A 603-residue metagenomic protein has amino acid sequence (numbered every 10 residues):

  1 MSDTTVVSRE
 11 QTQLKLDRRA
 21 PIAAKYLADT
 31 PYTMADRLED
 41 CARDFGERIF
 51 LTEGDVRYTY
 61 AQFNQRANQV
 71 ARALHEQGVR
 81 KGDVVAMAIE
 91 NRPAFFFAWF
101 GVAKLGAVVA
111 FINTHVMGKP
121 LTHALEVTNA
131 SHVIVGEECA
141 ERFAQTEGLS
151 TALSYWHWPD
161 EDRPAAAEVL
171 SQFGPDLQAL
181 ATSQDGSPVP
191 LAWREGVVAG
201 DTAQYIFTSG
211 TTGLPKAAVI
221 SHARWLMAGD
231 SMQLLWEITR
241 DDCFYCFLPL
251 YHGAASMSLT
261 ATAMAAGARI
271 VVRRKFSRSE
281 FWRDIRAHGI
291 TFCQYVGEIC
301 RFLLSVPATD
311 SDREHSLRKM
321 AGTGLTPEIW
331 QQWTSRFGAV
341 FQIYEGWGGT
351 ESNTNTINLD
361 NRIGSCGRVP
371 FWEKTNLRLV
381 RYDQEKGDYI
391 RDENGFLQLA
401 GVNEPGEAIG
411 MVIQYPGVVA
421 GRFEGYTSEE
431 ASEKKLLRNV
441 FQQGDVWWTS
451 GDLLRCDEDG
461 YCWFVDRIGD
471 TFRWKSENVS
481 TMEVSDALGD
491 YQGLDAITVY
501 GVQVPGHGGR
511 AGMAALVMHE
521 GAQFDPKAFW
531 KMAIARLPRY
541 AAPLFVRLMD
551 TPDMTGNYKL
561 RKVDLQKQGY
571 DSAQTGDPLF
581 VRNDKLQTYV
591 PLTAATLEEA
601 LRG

Functional and structural regions predicted by a protein language model:
M1-T4, R9-E10, R72, E76-Q77 (+3 more regions): Structural core segment of the AMP-binding/adenylate-forming
Y26-P31, E39, E47-R92, F96-F100 (+3 more regions): Conserved AMP-binding/adenylate-forming core of the ANL superfamily
G46-E47, Q172-G174, T182-F207, L214 (+1 more regions): Conserved pre-ATP/AMP-binding loop-to-beta segment of ANL
T59-A61, G196, A203-M227: Conserved AMP-binding A3 loop
R72, T114-K119, H123, V133-V135 (+5 more regions): AMP-binding/adenylate-forming catalytic core of the ANL superfamily
L226-C243, Y251-T291, V306: Conserved AMP-binding/adenylation subdomain of ANL enzymes
A287-Y295, L304-D383, R422, Y426: Gly/Ser/Thr-rich phosphate-binding loop
L537-L560, D577-A600: AMP-binding/adenylate-forming catalytic domain of the ANL superfamily
